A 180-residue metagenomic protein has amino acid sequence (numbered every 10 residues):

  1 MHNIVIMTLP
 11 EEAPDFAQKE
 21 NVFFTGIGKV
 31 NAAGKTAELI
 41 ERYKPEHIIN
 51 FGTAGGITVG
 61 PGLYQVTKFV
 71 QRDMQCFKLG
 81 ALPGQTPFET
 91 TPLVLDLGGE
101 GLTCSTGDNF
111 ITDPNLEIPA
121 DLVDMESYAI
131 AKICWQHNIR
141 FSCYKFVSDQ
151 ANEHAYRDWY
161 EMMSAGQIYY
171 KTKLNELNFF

Functional and structural regions predicted by a protein language model:
M1-I4: Extreme N-terminal starter segment of soluble prokaryotic enzymes
I6-P10: Structural motif
E11-F180: Glycine-rich phosphate- or other oxyanion-binding loops that anchor nucleotides, phosphorylated ligands
